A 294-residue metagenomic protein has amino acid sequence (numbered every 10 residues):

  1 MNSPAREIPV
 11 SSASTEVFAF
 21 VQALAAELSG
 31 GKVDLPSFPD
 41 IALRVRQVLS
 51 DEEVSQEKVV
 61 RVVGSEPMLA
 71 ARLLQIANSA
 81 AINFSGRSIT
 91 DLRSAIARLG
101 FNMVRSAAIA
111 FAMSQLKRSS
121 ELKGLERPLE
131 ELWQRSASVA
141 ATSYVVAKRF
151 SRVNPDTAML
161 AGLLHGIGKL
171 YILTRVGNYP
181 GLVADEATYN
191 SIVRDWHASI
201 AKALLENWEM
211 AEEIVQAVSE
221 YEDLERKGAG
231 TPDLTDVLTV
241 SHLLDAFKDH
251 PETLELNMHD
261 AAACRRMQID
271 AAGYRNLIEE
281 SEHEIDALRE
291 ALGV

Functional and structural regions predicted by a protein language model:
M1-E27, A263-V294: Terminal helices and disordered tails flanking the catalytic cores of nucleotide-processing hydrolases
M1-L163, Y171-Y179, A184-M258: Conserved alpha-helical "signature site" that marks functionally important helical segments or helix/loop junctions
H165, A229, L292-V294: Alpha-helical membrane-embedding segments and immediately adjacent membrane-interface amphipathic helices
G168: Charged, well-structured binding/catalytic surfaces in domain cores that contact anionic ligands
